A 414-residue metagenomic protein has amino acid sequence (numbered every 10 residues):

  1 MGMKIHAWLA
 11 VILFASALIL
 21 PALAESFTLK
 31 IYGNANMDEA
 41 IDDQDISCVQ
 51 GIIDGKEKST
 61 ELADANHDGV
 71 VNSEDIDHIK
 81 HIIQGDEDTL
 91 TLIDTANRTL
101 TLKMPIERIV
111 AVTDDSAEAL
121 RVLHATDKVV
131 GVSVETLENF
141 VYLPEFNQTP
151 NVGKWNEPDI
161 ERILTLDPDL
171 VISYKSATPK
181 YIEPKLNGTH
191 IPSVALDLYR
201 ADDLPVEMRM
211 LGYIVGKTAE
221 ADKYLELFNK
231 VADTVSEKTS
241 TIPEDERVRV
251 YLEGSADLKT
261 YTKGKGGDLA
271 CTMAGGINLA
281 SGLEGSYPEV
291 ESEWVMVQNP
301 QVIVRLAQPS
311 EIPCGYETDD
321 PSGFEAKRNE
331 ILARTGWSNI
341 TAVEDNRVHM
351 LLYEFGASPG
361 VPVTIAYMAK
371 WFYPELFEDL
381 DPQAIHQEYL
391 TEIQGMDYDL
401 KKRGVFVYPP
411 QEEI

Functional and structural regions predicted by a protein language model:
I5-T91: Cellulosome-associated attachment modules in secreted, modular CAZymes
E57-S59, L100-L102, S116-V122, L137-Y142 (+2 more regions): Short, solvent-exposed loop/turn elements at domain surfaces
E87-D94, T99-L102, R108, Y181-K259 (+3 more regions): Extracytoplasmic substrate-binding proteins
T95-N97, T149-E161, L283-S292: Short helix-initiation/N-cap motifs at beta->coil->alpha
A111-L166, L170-A177: A short, structured surface patch at a secondary-structure boundary
D159-P168, T189, V290-N299: Short helices/loops that flank or line small-molecule/ion binding pockets
G264-Y287: Alpha-helical, coiled-coil/dimerization segments enriched in small aliphatic residues
S310-R328: Short, flexible/disordered intra-domain loops and linkers
